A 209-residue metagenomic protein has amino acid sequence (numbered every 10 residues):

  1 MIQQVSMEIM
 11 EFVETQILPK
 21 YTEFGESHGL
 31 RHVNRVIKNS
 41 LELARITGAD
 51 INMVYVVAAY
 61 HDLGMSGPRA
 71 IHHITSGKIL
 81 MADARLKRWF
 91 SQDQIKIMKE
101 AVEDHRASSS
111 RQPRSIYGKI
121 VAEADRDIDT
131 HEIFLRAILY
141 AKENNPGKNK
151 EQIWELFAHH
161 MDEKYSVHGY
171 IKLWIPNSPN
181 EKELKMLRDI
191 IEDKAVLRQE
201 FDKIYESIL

Functional and structural regions predicted by a protein language model:
M1-P19: Short alpha-helical hairpin
I17, Y21, A44, D62-G67 (+3 more regions): Short amphipathic alpha-helical interaction patches enriched in hydrophobic/aromatic residues with interspersed Lys/Arg
T22-A49, Y60, S110-L209: Divalent metal-dependent phosphate-bond-processing catalytic cores, especially two-metal-ion Mg2+/Mn2+ enzymes that act
L30, N34-I37, Y55, Q92-E103: Short, well-structured alpha-helical segments
V36, I71-L86: An active-site-proximal "capping" alpha-helix that borders the catalytic cofactor pocket
I51-P68, H72-S76, I97-R106: His-Asp-centered metal-binding catalytic motifs of divalent-metal-dependent phosphohydrolases/nucleases
I79-R114: Hydrophobic, well-structured mid-protein blocks that either form specific transmembrane helices
